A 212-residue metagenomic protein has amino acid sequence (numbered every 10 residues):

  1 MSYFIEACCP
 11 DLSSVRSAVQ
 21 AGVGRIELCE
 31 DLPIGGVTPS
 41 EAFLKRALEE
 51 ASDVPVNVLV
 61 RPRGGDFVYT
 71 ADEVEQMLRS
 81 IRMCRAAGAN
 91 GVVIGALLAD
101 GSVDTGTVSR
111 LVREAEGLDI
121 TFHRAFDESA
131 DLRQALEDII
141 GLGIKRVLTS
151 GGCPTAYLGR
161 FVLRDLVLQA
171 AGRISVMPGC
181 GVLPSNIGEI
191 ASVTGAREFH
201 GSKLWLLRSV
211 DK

Functional and structural regions predicted by a protein language model:
M1-G24, D31-T38: N-terminal pre-domain/capping segments
Y3-A7, I26-L28, V56-V60, V92-I94 (+4 more regions): Hydrophobic faces of well-ordered beta-strands that scaffold small-molecule active sites in alpha/beta enzyme cores
F4-I5, Y69-T70, L98, A125-D127 (+1 more regions): Short, flexible loop segments at the rims of nucleotide/cofactor-binding pockets, characterized by
P10-A21, V68-M83, D127-L142, R164-V176 (+1 more regions): Catalytic cores of alpha/beta
L12-S14, R25, T38, L44-T105 (+2 more regions): Active-site beta->alpha loop and helix N-cap motifs at the rims of alpha/beta catalytic domains
V23-V37, M83-A99, L142-Y157, V182 (+1 more regions): Glycine-rich phosphate-binding active-site loops on the catalytic face of alpha/beta enzymes
G36-G64, V103-A125, L158-P184: Alpha-helix-loop-beta-strand connector modules within alpha/beta enzyme cores
E114-Y157: Histidine/lysine/aspartate-rich catalytic loop segments that bind and position anionic ligands
